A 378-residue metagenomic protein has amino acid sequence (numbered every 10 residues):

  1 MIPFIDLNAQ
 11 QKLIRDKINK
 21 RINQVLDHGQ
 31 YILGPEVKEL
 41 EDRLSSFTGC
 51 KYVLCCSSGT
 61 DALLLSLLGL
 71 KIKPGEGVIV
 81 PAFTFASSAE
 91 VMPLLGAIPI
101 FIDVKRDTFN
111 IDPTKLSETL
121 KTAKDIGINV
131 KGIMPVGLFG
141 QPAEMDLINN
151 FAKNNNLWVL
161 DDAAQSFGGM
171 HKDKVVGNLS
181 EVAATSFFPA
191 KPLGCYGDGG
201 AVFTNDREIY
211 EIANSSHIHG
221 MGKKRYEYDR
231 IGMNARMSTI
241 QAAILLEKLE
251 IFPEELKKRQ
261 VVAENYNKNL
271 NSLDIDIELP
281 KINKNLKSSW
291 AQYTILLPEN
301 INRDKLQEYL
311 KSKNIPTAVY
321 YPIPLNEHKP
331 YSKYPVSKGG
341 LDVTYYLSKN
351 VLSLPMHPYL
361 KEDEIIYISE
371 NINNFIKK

Functional and structural regions predicted by a protein language model:
M1-Q30, P35: N-terminal "arm"/small-domain region of PLP-dependent enzymes with the aminotransferase-like
I2, G77, L157-W158: Hydrophobic "anchor" residues on beta-strands that sit immediately upstream of conserved functional sites
G29-G77, V91-L95, F101-D103, D125 (+1 more regions): Phosphate-binding glycine-rich loop
V37-R43, F47-K51, T114, E118 (+6 more regions): PLP-dependent aminotransferase class I/II
T84-A89: Conserved coil-to-alpha-helix start sites within the AMP-binding
L95, N154-N155, K313: Helix C-cap/helix->beta junction micro-motif
I98-T108, A318: Short beta-strand->loop structural element characteristic of the AMP-binding/adenylate-forming
D107-C195, V202-F203: Active-site phosphate-binding strand-loop segment of PLP-dependent enzymes
